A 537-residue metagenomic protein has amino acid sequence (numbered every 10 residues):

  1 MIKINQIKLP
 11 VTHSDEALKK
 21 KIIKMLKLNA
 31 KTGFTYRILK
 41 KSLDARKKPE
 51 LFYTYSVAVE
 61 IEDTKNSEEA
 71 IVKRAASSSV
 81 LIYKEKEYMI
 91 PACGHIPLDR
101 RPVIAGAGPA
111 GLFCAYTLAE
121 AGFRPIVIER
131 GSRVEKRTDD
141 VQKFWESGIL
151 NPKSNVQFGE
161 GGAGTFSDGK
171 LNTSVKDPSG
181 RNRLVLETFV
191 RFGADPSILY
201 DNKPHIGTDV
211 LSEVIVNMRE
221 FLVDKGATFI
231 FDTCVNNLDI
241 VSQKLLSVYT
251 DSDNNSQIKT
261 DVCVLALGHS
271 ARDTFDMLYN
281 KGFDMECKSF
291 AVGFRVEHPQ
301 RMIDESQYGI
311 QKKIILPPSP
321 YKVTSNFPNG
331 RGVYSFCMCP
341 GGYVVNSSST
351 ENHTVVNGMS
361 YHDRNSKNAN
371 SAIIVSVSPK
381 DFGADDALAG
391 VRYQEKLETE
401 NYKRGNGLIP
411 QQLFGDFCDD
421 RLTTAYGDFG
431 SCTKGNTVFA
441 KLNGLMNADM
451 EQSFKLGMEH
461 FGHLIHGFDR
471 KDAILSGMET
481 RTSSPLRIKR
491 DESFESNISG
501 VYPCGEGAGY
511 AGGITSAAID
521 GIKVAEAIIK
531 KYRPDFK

Functional and structural regions predicted by a protein language model:
K3-Y53, A58-F166, K170-K537: Residues forming the flavin
